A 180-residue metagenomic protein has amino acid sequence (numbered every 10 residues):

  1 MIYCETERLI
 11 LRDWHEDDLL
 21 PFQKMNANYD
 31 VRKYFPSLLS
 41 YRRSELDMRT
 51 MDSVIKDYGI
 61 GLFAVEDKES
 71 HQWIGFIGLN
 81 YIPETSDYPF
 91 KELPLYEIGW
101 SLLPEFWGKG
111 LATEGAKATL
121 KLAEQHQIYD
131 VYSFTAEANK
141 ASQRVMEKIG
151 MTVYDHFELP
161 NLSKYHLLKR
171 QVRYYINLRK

Functional and structural regions predicted by a protein language model:
M1-K33, A64-K180: Acyl-donor (CoA/ACP) binding surface of acyl/acetyltransferases
E5, Y58-G59: Short, basic and Ser/Thr-rich N-terminal targeting/leader segments
D30-M51, G61: Conserved GNAT-fold acetyl-CoA-binding loop/helix
S53-D57: PAS/LOV-family and closely related PAS-like sensory domains
